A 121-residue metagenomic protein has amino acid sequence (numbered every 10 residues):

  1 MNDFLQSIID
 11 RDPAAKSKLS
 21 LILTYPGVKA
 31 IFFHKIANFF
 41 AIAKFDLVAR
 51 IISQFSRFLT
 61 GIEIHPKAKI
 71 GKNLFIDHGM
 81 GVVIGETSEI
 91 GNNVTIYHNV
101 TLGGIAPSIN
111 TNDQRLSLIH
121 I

Functional and structural regions predicted by a protein language model:
M1-I9, F75, N92, N112-Q114: Soluble, non-transmembrane catalytic domains of enzymes that act on hydrophobic metabolites at membranes
M1-T60: Terminal amphipathic alpha-helical/low-complexity segments used for targeting or macromolecular assembly
A14-K18, P107, D113: General structural signal for secondary-structure boundaries
I42-N93, V100-G103, I109: Left-handed beta-helix
I119-I121: Conserved small/polar residues in nucleotide/adenosyl-binding loops
